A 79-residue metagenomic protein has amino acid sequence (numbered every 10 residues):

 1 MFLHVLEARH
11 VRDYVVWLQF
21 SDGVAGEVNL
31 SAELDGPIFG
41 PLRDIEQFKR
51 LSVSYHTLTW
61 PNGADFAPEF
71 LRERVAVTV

Functional and structural regions predicted by a protein language model:
M1-V79: Motif-centric detector for short Cys/His coordination patterns
